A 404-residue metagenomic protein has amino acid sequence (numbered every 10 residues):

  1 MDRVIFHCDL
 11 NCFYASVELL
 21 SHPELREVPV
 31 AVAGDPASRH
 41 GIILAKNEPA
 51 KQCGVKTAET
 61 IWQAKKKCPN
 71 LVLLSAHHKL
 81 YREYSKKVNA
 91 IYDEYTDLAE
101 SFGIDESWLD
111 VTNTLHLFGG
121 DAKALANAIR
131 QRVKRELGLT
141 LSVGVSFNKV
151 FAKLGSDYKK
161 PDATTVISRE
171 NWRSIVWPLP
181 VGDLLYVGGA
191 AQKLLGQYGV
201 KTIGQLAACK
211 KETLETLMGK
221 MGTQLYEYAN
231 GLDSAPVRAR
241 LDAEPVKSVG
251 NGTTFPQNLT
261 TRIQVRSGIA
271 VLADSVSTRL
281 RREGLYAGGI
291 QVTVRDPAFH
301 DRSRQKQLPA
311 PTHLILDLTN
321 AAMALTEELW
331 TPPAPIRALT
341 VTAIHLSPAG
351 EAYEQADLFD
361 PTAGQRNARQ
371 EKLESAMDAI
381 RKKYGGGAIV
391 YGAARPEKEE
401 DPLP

Functional and structural regions predicted by a protein language model:
M1-E227, V237-R240, T278, G364-P404: Gly/Gly-Pro- and Ser/Thr-rich, intrinsically disordered tail segments characteristic of DNA damage-repair and tolerance
H7, D183, A191-I336: DNA-contacting surface of Y-family translesion DNA polymerases
F13, P36-R39, P297-H300, L346-A349: Short, charged/polar surface micro-motifs in flexible loops or helix N-caps
V28, L141, D162, G288-I290 (+2 more regions): Change "...and in nucleic-acid phosphodiester-cleaving endonucleases..." to "...and in nucleic-acid processing enzymes
V72-L73, H300-Q305, E351-A352: Short small-residue beta-strand/loop micro-motif enriched in glycine and branched aliphatics
F102-E106, S146-K149, L285-G289, A334-A338: Short Gly/Ser/Thr- and Asp/Glu-enriched loop/turn motifs at secondary-structure junctions
S107-N113, S303-K306, D357-P361: Short, hydrophobic beta-strand segments
A310-P404: Acidic, metal-coordinating catalytic segment for phosphate/diphosphate chemistry, firing primarily on the Nudix
